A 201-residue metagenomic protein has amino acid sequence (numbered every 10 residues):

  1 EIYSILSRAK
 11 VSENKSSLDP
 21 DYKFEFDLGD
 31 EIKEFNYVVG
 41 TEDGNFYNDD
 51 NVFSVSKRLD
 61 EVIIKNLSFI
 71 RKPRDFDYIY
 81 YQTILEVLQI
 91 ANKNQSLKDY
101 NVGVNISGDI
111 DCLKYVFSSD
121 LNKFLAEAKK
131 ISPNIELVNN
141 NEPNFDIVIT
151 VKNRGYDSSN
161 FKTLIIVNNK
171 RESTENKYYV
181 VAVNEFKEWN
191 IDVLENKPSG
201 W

Functional and structural regions predicted by a protein language model:
E1-W201: Function-determining sites in protein domains
